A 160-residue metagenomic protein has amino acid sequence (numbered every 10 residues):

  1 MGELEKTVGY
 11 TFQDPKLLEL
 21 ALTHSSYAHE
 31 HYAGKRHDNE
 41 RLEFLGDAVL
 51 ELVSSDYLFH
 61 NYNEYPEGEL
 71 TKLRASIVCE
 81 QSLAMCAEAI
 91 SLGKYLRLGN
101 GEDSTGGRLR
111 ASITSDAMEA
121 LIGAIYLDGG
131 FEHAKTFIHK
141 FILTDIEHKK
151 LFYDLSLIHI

Functional and structural regions predicted by a protein language model:
M1-I158: Double-stranded RNA-binding/processing signature
